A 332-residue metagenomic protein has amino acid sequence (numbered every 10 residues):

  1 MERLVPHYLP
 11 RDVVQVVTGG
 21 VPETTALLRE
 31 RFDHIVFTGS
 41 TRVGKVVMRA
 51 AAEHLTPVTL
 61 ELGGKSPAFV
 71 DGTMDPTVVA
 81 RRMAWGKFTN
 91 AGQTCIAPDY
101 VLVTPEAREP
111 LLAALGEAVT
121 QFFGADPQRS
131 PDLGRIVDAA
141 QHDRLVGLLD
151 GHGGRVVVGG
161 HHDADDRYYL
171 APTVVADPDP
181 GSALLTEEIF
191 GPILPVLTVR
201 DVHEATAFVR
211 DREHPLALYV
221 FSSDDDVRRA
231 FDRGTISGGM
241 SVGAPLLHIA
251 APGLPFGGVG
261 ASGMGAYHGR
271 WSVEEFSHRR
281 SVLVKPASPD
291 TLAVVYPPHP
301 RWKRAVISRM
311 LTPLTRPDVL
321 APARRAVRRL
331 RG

Functional and structural regions predicted by a protein language model:
M1-P22: PLP-dependent aminotransferase-like
Q15-G19, V70, V196-R200: Short acidic-hydrophobic, aromatic-tinged amphipathic segments that line or gate anion-handling sites
T18-T25, E30-R31, G39-V46: Beta-loop-alpha module in the N-terminal Rossmann-like domain of NAD(P)-dependent dehydrogenases, especially those
G20, T38, G86, F221-S222 (+1 more regions): Conserved residues at the C-terminal ends of beta-strands
L28-R29, L62-G64, T94-I96, R129-S130 (+2 more regions): Short glycine-enriched loop/turn motifs at secondary-structure junctions
L28-R29, V47-A50, A113-A114, D232-R233 (+1 more regions): Short amphipathic alpha-helical segments
F32, H162, Y169-G332: Conserved C-terminal structural/oligomerization subdomain of aldehyde/semialdehyde dehydrogenase
H34, R42-D179, V242, D318-P322: ALDH superfamily catalytic-core signature
